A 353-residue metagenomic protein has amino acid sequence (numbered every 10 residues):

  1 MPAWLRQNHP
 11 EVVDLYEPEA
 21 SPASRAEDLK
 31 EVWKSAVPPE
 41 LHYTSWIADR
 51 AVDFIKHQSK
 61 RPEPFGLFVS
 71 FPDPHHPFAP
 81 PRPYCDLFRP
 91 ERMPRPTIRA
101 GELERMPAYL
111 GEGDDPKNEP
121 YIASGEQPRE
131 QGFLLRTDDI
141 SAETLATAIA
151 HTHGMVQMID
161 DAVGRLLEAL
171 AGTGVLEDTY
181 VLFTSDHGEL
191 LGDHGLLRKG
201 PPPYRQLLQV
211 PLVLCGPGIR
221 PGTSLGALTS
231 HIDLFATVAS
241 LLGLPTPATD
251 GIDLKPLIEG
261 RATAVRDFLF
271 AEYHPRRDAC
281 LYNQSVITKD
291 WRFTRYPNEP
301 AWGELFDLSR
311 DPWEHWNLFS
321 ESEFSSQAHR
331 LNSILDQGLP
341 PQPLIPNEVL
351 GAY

Functional and structural regions predicted by a protein language model:
M1-D49, F54-E63, F68-D178, L182-L228 (+3 more regions): Active-site-proximal cap/lid insertion segments
M1-W4, E11, A48, Q58 (+7 more regions): C-terminal cap/loop subdomain of S1 sulfatases and analogous C-terminal strand-loop tails that border
V52, K56, R292-F293, F319 (+1 more regions): Residue-level detection of beta-strand scaffold positions
E102-L103, I252-L254, N332-I334: Short linear loop/turn motifs
E314-L318: Carboxylate-dense, calcium-coordinating segments in secreted/extracellular and ER-lumen proteins
Q327-L331: An amphipathic, aromatic/His-enriched active-site/gating alpha helix that lines ligand/cofactor pockets
